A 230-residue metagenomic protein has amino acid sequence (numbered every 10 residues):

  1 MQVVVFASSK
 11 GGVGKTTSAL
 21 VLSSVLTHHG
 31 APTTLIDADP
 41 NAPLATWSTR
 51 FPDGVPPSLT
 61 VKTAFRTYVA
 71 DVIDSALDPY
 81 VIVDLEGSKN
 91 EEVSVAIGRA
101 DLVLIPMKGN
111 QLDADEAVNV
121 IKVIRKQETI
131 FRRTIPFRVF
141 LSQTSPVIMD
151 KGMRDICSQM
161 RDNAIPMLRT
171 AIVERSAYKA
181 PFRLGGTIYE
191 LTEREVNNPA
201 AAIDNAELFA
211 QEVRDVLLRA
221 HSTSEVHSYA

Functional and structural regions predicted by a protein language model:
V3-S9, V13, L20, S24-S94 (+1 more regions): P-loop/Walker-type NTP enzyme "switch/lid" segment
L35, V83, I105, V139-L141: Structural beta-sheet core signal
E92-Q111: Inter-motif core of Ras-like GTPase G domains
A117-R132: Conserved C-terminal guanine-recognition region of P-loop GTPase G domains, centered on the G4
I148, I156-Y189: Beta-strand-loop-alpha "switch" segments that mediate conformational coupling across diverse proteins
A177, P199-A230: C-terminal and late-domain segments of enzyme folds
P181-A202, E207: Inter-lobe coupling/hinge region of RecA-like P-loop helicase motors
